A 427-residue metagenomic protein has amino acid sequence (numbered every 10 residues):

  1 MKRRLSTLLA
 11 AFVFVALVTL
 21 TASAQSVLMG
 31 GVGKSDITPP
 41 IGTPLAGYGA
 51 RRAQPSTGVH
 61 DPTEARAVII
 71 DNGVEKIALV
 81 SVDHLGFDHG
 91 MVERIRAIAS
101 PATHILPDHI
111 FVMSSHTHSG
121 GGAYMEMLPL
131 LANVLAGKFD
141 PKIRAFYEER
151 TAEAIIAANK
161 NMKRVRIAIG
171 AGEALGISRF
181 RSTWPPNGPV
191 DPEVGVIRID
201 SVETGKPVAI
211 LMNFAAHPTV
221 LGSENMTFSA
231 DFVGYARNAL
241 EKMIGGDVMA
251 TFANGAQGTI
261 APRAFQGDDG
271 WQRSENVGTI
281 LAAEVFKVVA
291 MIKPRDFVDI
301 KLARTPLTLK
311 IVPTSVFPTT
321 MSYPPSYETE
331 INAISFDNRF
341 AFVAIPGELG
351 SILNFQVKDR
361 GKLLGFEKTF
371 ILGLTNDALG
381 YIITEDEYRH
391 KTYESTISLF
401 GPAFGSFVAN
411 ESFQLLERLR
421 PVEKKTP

Functional and structural regions predicted by a protein language model:
M1-R4: N-terminal secretory signal peptides that target proteins for export/translocation
L9-T19: Bacterial N-terminal signal peptides
L20-A24: Sec/Tat signal peptide C-region and signal peptidase I cleavage site
Q25-M113, T117-M249, A253-N276, V289 (+1 more regions): Conserved beta-alpha junction segments in alpha/beta enzyme cores
L281: Anionic-ligand-binding alpha/beta catalytic cores of soluble enzymes and soluble regulatory domains that recognize
